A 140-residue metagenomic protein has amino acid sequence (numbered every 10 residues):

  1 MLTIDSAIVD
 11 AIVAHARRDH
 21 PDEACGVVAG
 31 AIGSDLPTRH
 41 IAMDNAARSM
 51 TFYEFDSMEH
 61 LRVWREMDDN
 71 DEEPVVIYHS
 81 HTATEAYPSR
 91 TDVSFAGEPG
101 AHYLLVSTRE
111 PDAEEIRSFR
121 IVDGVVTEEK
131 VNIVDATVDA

Functional and structural regions predicted by a protein language model:
M1-P74, A83-A140: Conserved beta-strand-loop surface patch within small alpha/beta domains used for substrate/adaptor or ligand engagement
I77: Conserved, mostly hydrophobic/aromatic
S80: Short, well-ordered beta-to-alpha junction loops that form the rim of enzyme active sites and present histidine/acidic
